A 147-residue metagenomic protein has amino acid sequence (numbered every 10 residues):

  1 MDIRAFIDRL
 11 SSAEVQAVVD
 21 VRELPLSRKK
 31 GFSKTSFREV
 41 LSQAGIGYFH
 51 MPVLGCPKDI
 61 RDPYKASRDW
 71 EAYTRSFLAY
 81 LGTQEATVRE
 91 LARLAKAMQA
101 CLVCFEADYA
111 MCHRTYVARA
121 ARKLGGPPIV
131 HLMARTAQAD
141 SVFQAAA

Functional and structural regions predicted by a protein language model:
M1-A147: Residues lining hydrophobic/aromatic ligand-binding pockets adjacent to catalytic sites
